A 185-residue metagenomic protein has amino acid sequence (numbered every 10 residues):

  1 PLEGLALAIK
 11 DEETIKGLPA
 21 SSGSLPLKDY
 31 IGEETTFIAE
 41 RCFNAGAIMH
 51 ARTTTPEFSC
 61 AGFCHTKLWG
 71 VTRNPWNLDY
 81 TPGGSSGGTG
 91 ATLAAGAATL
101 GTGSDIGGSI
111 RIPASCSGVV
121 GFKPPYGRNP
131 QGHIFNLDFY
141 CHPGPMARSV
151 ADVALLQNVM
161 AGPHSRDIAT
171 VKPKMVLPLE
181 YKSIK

Functional and structural regions predicted by a protein language model:
P1-I106: Gly/Ser-rich catalytic/binding loops embedded in alpha/beta enzyme cores
I15, L78-T81, S109, M146 (+2 more regions): A generic signature of intrinsically disordered, low-complexity regions enriched in glycine/proline and charged/polar
E33-F37, G87, S117, R148-A151 (+1 more regions): Residues forming well-ordered secondary-structure scaffolds
R111-C116: Structural signature of FAD isoalloxazine-binding scaffolds in flavoprotein oxidoreductases
V120-K185: A short helix-breaking turn/cap at a secondary-structure junction
